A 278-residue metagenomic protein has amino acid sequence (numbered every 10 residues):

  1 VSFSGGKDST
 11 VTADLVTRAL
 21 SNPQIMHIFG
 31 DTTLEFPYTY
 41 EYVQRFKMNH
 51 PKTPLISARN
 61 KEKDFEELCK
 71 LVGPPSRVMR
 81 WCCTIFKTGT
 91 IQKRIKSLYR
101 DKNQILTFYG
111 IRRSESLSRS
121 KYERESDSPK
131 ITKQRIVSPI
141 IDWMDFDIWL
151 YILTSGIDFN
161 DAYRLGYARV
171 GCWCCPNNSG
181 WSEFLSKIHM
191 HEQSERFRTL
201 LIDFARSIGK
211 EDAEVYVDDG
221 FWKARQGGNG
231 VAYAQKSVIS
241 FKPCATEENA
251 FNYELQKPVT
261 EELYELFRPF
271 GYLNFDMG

Functional and structural regions predicted by a protein language model:
V1-S2, K7-G278: Nucleotide-activated chemistry modules centered on ATP-dependent adenylation/adenylyltransferase
